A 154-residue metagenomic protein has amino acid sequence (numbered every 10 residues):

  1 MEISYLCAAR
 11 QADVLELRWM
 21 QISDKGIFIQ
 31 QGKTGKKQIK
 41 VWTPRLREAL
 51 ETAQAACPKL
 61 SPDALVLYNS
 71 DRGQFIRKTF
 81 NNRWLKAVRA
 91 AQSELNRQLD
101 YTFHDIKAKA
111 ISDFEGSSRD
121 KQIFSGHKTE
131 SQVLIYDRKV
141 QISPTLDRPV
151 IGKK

Functional and structural regions predicted by a protein language model:
E2, L6, A12-D13, I106-K128: C-terminal catalytic core of tyrosine-transesterase DNA break-rejoin enzymes
C7-A55: Conserved tyrosine-mediated DNA breakage-rejoining catalytic core shared by Y-recombinases
E16-I22, F114, Q122-E130, Y136-K139: A short, basic/aromatic helix-end/turn motif that makes direct DNA contacts
Q31-G35, S125-V150: Catalytic-site neighborhood detector that most strongly recognizes the C-terminal catalytic loop/helix of tyrosine
T43-R97, A110: Active-site/catalytic core of tyrosine-dependent DNA strand-transfer enzymes
A55-P58, R89-S93, E115-G116, G126 (+1 more regions): Hydrophobic alpha-helix feature that most strongly marks membrane-spanning transmembrane helices and their immediate
K153-K154: Intrinsically disordered, low-complexity basic tails/linkers immediately adjacent to helix-turn-helix/homeobox/MYB/SANT
